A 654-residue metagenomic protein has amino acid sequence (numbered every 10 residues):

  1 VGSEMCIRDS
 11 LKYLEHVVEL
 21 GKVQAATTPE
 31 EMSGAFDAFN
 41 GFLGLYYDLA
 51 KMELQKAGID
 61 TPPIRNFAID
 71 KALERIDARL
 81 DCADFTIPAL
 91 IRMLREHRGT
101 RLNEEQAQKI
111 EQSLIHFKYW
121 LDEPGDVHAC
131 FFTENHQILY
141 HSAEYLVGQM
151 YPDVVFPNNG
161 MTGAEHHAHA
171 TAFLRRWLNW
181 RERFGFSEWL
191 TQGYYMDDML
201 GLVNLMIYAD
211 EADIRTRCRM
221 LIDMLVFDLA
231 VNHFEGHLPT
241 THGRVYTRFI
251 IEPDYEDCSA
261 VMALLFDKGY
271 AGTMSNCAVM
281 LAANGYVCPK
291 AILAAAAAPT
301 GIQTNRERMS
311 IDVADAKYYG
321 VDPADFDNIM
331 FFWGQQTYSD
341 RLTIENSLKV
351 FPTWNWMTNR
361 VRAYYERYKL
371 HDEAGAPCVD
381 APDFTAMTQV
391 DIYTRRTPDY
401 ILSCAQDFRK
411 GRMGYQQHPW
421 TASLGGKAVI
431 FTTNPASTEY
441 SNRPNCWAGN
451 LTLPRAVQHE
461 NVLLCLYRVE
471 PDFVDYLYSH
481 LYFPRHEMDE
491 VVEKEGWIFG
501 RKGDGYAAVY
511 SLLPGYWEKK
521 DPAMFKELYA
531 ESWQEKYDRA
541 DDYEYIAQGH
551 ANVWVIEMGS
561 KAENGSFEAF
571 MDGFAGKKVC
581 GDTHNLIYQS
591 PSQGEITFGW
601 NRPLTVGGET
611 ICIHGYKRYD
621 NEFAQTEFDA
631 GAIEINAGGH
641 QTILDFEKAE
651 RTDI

Functional and structural regions predicted by a protein language model:
S3, R8-L139, P152, M161-L174 (+2 more regions): Ser/Thr/Asn(+Pro)-rich, low-complexity disordered segments
P88-R92, I138-M150, M196-Y208, M224: Contiguous, well-ordered alpha-helical segments that form the cores/surfaces of helical PPI scaffolds
Y145-H167, I251-M262: N-terminal hydrophobic signal/anchor transmembrane helix of membrane proteins
V154-V155, D197-D198, C404: Short catalytic/ligand-binding loop motif for oxyanion handling, primarily in non-cytosolic enzymes, centered on
F156-N159, R181, H237: Short, solvent-exposed loop/turn and secondary-structure capping segments
H166-N232: Internal, well-ordered domain-core segments that constitute the primary functional module of diverse proteins
V203, A212-Y286: Extended amphipathic alpha-helical segments with heptad-repeat/coiled-coil character used for oligomerization, fusion
